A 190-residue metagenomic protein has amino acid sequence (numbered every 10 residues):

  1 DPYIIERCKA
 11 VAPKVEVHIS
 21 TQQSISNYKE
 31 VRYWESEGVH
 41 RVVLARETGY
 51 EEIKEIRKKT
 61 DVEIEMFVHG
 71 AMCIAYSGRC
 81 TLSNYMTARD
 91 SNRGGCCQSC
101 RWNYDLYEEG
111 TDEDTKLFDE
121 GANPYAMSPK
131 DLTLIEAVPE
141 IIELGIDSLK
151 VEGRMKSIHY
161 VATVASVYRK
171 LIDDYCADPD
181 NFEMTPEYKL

Functional and structural regions predicted by a protein language model:
P2-Y33: N-terminal active-site wall of soluble small-molecule enzyme domains
V15-E16, R32-L190: Surface-exposed amphipathic alpha-helical tracts and adjacent flexible/coil segments at the periphery of soluble enzymes
